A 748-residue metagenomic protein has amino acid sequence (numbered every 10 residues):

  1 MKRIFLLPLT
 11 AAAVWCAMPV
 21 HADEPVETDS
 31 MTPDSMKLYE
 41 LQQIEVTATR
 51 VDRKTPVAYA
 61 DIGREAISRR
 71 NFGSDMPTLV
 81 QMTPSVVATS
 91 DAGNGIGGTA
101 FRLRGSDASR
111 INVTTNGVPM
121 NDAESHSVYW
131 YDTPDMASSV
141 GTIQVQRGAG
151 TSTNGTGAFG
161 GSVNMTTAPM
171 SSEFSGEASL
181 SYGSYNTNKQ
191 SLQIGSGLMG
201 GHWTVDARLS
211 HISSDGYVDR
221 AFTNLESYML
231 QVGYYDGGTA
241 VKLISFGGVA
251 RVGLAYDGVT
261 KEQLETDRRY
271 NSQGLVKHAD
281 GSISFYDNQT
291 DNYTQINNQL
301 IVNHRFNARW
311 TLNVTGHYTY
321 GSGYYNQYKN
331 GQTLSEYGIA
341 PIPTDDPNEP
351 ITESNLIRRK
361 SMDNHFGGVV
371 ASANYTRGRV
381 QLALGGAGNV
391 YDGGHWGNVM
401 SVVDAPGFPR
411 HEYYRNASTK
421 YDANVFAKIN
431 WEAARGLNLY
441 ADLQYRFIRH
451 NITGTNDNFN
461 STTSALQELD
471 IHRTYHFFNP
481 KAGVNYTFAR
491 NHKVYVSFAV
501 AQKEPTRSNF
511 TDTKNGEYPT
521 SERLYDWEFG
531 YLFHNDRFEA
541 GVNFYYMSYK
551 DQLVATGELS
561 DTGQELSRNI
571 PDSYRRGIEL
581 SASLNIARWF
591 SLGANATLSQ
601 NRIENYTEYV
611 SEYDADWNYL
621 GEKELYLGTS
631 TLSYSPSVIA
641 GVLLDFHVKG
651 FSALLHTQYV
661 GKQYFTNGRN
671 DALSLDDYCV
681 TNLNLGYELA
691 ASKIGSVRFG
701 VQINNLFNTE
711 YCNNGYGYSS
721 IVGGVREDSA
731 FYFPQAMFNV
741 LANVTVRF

Functional and structural regions predicted by a protein language model:
A22-R69, A108, E539, N543: Short, acidic, small-residue-rich periplasmic hinge/interaction motif at the N-terminus of Gram-negative outer-membrane
P77-P119, G141: Extracytoplasmic beta-strand/coil segments of soluble accessory domains associated with Gram-negative outer-membrane
P119-R147, T166, S272: Short acidic/polar hinge/loop motifs at secondary-structure boundaries that mediate gating or recognition
S175, Y182-S213, V218-A255, N298-A308 (+1 more regions): Transmembrane beta-barrel wall of Gram-negative outer-membrane proteins
Y293-F459, N485-A489, S497, H534 (+3 more regions): Face-selective signature of the C-terminal outer-membrane beta-barrel domain
R305, T311-H317, N485-T487, K493-A499 (+5 more regions): Membrane-embedded beta-barrel scaffold of Gram-negative outer-membrane proteins
R435, Y546-S548, R568-N667, T745-R747: Gram-negative outer-membrane beta-barrel transporters
L592, Y659-F665, Y687-F748: C-terminal beta-signal and adjacent terminal beta-strands/loops of Gram-negative outer-membrane beta-barrel proteins
